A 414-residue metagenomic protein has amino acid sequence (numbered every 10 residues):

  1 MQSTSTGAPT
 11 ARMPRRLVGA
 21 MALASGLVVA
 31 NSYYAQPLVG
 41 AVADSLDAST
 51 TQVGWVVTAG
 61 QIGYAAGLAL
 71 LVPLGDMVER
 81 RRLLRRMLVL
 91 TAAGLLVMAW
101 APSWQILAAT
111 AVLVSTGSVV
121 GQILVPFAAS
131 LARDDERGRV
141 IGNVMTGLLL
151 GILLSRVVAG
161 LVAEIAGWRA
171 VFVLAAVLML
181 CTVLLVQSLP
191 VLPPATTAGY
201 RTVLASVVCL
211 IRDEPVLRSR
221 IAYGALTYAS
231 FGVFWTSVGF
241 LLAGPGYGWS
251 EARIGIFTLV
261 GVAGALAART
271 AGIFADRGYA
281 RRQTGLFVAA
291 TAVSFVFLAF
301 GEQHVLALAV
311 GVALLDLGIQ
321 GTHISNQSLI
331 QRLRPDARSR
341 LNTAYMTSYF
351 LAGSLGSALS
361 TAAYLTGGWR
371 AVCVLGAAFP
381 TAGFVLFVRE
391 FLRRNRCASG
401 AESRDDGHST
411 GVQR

Functional and structural regions predicted by a protein language model:
S5-R12, P190-A222: Juxtamembrane intracellular "pre-TM" segments in multi-pass secondary transporters
A66-W104: Conserved MFS/SLC helix-loop-helix module at the cytosolic interface between two early adjacent transmembrane helices
L68-R80, L266-A280, Y364: Helix-to-loop junctions at the C-terminal end of transmembrane segments in multipass secondary transporters
L84, L107, T284-G285: Primarily marks hydrophobic transmembrane alpha-helices of the MFS/SLC 12-helix fold
A111-L148: Cytoplasmic helix-loop-helix junction between adjacent transmembrane helices in 12-TM secondary transporters
V120-A132, G321-R334: Intracellular juxtamembrane helix-capping segments at the cytosolic ends of symmetry-related transmembrane helices
E136, G142-S188: Helix-loop-helix hairpin linking two adjacent transmembrane segments in secondary transporters
R281-N326: C-terminal transmembrane helical hairpin of 12-TM major facilitator-type secondary transporters
